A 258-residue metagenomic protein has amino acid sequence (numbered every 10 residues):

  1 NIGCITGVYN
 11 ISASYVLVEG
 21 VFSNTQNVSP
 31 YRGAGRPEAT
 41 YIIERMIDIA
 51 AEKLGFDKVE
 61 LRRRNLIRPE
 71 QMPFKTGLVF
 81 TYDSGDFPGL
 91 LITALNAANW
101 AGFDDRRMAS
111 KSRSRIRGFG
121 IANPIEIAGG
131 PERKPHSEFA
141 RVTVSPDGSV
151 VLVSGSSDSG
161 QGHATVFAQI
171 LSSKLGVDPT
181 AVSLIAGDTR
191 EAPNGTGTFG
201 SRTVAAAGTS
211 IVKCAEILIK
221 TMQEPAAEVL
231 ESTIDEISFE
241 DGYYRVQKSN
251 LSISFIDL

Functional and structural regions predicted by a protein language model:
N1-M46, I127-S137, A205, I253-F255: Glycine-rich loop/linker segments at domain edges
V28-K53, F74-N99, G195-V229, N250-L258: Glycine-rich and small/hydrophobic secondary-structure elements
P30-M72, V144-V150, G162, I170-A181 (+1 more regions): Long hydrophobic segments that form regular secondary structure
K58-I67, D105-I121, V153-G155, P179-D188 (+1 more regions): Beta-strand segments within the central parallel beta-sheet cores of soluble alpha/beta enzyme folds
L66-S149, Q169: Helix-loop-helix junctions that connect adjacent transmembrane helices in secondary transporters/permeases, recognized
A128-A192, G197-R202, A206-I211, A215-I219: Catalytic phosphate/nucleotide-handling subdomain of diverse soluble enzymes
R141-V151, I234-L258: C-terminal, non-catalytic interaction/recognition modules in large multi-subunit enzymes and RNPs
